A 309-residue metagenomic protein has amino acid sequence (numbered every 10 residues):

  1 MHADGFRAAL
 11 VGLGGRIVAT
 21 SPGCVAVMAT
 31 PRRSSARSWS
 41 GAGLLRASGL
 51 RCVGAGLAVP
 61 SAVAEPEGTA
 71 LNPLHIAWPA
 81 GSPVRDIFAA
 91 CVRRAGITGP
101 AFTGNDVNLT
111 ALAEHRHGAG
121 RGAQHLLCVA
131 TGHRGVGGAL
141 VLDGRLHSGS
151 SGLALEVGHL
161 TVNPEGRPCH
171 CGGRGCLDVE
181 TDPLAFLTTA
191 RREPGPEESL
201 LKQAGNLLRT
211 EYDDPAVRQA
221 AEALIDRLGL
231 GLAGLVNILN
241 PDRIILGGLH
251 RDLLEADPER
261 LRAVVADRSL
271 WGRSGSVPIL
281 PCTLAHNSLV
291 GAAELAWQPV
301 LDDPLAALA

Functional and structural regions predicted by a protein language model:
M1-R51, A95-I97, E165, G173 (+1 more regions): ATP-binding/phosphotransfer module of carbohydrate and carboxylate kinases, centering on a glycine-rich
G12, E65, V141: Short, acidic, Ser/Thr-enriched surface-loop or helix-capping motifs
I17-W39, G43-G56, S61-L127, A256-D267: Glycine-rich phosphate-binding loop and adjoining helix at the ATP-binding site of ATP-dependent phosphoryl-transfer
A58, G104, A130, G247 (+1 more regions): Solvent-exposed beta-strand sheet faces enriched in polar/charged residues
P60-V63, H133-R134, H250-R251: Short glycine-rich anion-binding loops that position phosphate/pyrophosphate groups of nucleotides and phosphorylated
V84-A89, R93, D143-G149, A154-V162 (+1 more regions): Acidic-glycine-rich active-site phosphate/pyrophosphate-binding loop
A123-E180: Glycine-rich phosphate-binding loop of actin/hexokinase-like ATP-binding domains
